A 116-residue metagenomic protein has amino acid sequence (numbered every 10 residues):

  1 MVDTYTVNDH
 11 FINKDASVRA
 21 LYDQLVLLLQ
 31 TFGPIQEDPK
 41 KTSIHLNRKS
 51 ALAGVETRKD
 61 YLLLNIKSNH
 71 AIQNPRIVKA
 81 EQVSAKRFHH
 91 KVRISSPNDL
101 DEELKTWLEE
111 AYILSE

Functional and structural regions predicted by a protein language model:
M1-E116: Charge-dense, helix-prone N-terminal extensions
